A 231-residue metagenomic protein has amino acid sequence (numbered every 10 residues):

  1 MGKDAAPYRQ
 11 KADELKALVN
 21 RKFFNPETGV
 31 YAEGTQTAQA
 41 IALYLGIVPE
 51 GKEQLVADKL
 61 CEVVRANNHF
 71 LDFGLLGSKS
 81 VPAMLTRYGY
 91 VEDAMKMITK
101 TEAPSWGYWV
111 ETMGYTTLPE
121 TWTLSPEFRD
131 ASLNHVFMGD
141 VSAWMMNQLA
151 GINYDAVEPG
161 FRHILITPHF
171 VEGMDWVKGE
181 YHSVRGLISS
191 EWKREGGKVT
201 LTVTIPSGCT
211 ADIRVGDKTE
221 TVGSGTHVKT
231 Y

Functional and structural regions predicted by a protein language model:
M1-R129: Catalytic cores of carbohydrate-active enzymes
R9-Q10, E14-A17, E92-Y231: Non-catalytic C-terminal accessory modules of carbohydrate-active enzymes
